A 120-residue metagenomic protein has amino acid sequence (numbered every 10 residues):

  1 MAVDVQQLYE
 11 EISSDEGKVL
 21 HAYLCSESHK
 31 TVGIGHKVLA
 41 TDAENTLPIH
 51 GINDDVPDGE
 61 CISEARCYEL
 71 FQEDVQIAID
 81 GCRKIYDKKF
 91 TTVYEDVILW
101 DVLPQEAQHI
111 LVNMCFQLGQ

Functional and structural regions predicted by a protein language model:
M1-I110: Acidic, aromatic-lined catalytic clefts of primarily extracellular/periplasmic carbohydrate-active enzymes that remodel
H109-L118: Short, hydrophobic/amphipathic alpha-helical patches that form generic packing surfaces within helical domains
